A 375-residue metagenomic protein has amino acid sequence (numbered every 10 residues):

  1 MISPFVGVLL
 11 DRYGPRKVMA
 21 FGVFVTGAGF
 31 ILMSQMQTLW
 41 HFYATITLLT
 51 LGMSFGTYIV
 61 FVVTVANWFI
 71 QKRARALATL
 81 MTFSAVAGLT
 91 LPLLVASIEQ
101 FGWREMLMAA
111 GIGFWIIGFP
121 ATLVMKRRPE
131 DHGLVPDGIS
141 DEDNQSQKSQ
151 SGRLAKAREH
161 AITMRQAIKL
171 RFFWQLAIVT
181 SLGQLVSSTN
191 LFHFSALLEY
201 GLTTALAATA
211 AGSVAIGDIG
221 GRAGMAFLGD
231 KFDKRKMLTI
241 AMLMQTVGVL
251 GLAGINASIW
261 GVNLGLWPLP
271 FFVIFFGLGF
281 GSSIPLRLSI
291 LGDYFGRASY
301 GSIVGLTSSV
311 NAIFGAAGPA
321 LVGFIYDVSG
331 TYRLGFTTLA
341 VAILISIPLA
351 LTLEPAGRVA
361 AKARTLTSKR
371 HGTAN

Functional and structural regions predicted by a protein language model:
M1-L39: Conserved MFS/SLC helix-loop-helix module at the cytosolic interface between two early adjacent transmembrane helices
I2-G14, R222-D233, Y326-D327: Helix-to-loop junctions at the C-terminal end of transmembrane segments in multipass secondary transporters
L9-L10, L94-F101, M106, L197-E199 (+2 more regions): Interfacial helix-cap and linker-helix signal at transmembrane-aqueous boundaries of multi-pass secondary transporters
G29, W40-G56, L266-G281: Hydrophobic core of transmembrane alpha-helices in multi-pass small-molecule transporters, especially MFS/SLC-type
T47-T82, G296: Cytoplasmic helix-loop-helix junction between adjacent transmembrane helices in 12-TM secondary transporters
T79, F83-E130: Helix-loop-helix hairpin linking two adjacent transmembrane segments in secondary transporters
R165-F227, G318: Extracytoplasmic gate region of multi-pass secondary transporters
L206, V214-D218, G224, K231-I290: C-terminal transmembrane helical hairpin of 12-TM major facilitator-type secondary transporters
